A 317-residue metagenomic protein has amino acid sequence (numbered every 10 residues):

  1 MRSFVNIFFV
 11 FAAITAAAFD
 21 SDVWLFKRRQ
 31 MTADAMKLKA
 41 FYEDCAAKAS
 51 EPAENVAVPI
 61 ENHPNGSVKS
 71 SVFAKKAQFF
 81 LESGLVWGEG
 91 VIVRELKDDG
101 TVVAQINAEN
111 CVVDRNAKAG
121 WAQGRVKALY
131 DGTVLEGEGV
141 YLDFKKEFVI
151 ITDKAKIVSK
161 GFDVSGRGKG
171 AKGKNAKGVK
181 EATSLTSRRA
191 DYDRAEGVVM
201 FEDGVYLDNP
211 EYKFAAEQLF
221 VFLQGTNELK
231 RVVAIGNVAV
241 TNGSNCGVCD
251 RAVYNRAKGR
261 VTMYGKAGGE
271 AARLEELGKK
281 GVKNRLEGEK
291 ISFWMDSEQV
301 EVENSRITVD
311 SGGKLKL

Functional and structural regions predicted by a protein language model:
M1-L317: Mature-chain termini and adjacent capping regions
